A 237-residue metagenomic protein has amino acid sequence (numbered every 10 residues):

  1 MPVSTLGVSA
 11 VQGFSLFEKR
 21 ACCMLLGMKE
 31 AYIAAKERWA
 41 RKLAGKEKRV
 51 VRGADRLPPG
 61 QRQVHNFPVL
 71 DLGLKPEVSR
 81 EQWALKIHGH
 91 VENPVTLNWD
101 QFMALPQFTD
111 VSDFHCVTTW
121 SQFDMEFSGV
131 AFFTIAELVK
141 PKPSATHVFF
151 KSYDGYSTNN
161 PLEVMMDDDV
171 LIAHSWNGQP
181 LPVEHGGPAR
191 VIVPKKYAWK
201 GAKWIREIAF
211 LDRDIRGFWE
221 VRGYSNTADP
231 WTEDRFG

Functional and structural regions predicted by a protein language model:
M1-E30: N-terminal amphipathic/basic-hydrophobic helices that include classical n-h-c signal peptides and signal-anchor
L25-G237: Structured, non-membrane catalytic/scaffold regions adjacent to prosthetic-group chemistry
